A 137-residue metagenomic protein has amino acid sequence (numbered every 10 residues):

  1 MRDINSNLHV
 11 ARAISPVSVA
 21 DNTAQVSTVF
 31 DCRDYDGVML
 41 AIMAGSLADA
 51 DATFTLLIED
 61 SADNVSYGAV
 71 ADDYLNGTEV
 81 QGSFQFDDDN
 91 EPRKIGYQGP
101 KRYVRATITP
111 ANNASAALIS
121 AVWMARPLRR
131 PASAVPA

Functional and structural regions predicted by a protein language model:
M1-R12, P110-A137: C-terminal interaction-tip segments
M1-R33: Solvent-exposed, flexible loop/coil segments flanking beta-strands in beta-rich domains
Q25, V29-D31, A71-S115, A121-W123: Beta-sandwich interaction modules
D36-S46, A106-I108: A short beta-strand element within beta-rich, extracytoplasmic domains of secreted/secretory-pathway proteins
G45-T53, N112-A116: Extended, low-complexity, turn-rich repeat/linker tracts enriched in Gly/Pro/Ser/Thr and Asp/Glu that occur
L56-I58: Short beta-strand elements bearing conserved aromatic residues within extracellular beta-rich modules
